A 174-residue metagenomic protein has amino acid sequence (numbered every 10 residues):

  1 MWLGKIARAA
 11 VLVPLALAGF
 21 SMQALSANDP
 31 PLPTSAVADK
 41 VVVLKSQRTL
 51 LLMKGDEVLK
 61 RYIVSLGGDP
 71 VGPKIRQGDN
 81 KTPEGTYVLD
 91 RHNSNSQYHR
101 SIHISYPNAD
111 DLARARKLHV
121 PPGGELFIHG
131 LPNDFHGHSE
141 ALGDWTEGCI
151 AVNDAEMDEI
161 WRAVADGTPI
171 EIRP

Functional and structural regions predicted by a protein language model:
M1-V11: Bacterial N-terminal signal peptides that target proteins for export
A10-G19: Bacterial N-terminal signal peptides
M22-A27: Signal peptide processing junction and immediate N-terminal pro/mature segment of secreted/exported proteins
N28-K40, K45-S46, L66-D90, D111-R114 (+2 more regions): N-terminal post-signal-peptidase region of extra-cytosolic proteins
D29-A36, R91-P174: Exported/periplasmic cell-wall-interacting domains
